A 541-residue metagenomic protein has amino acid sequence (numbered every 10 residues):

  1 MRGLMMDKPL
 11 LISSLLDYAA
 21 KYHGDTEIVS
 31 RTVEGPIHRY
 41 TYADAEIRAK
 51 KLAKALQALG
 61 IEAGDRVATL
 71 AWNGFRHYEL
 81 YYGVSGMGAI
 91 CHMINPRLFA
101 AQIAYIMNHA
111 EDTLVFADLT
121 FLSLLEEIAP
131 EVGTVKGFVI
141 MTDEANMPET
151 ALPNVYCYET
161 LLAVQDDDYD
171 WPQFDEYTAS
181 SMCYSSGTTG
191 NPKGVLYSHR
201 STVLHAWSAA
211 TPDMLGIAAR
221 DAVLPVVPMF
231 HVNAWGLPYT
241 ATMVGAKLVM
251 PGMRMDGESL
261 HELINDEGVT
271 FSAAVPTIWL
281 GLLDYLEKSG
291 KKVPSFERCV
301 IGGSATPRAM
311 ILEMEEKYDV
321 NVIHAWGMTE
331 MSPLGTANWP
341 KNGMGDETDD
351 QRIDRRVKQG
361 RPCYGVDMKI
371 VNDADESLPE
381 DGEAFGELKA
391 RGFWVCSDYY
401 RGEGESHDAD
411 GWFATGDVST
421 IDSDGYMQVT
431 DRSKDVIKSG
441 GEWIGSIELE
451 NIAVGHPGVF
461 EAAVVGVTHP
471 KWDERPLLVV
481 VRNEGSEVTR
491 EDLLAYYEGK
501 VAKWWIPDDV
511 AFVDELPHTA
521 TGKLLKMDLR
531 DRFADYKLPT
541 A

Functional and structural regions predicted by a protein language model:
L15, A58-L59, G86-A163, E484-S486: Structural core segment of the AMP-binding/adenylate-forming
I28-G74, Y78-Y82, F99-A104, E159-T160: Conserved AMP-binding/adenylate-forming core of the ANL superfamily
L56-E62, Q165-T178, M182-L224, G236 (+1 more regions): Conserved adenylate-forming
L98, V115-A117, S272, G392 (+6 more regions): AMP-binding/adenylate-forming catalytic core of the ANL superfamily
V203-A222, V232-T270, Y285, T336: Conserved AMP-binding/adenylation subdomain of ANL enzymes
D266-A274, L283-D354, D367, A374-P379: Gly/Ser/Thr-rich phosphate-binding loop
D319, D350-R356, E376, D381 (+6 more regions): Conserved ANL (AMP-binding/adenylate-forming) active-site segment centered on the GW(Y/F)…HTG consensus within
P362-K389, S423-D424, S486-R490, L525: Conserved beta-loop-beta connector loops within the AMP-binding
